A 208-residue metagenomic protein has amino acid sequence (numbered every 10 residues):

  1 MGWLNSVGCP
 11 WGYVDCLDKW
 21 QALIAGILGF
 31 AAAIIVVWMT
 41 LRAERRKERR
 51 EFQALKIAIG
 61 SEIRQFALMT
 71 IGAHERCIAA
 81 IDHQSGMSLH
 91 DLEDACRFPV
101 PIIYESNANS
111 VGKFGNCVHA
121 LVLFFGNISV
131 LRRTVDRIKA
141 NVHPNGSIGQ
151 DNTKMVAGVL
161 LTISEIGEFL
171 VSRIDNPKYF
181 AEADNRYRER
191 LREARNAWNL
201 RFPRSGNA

Functional and structural regions predicted by a protein language model:
M1-K47: Membrane-embedded hydrophobic alpha-helical segments
G12-V14, I35-W38, R49, F125 (+2 more regions): Helix-centric, low-specificity signal for extended rod-like, repetitive segments
V36-T40, R45-R46, F52, A73 (+1 more regions): An N-terminal structural lobe/cap that precedes and organizes the functional/catalytic core across diverse proteins
A43-R64, L68: Juxtamembrane membrane-water interface segments immediately C-terminal to a transmembrane helix
S61-A208: Interfacial alpha-helical end/capping and short helix-turn segments at domain and membrane boundaries
